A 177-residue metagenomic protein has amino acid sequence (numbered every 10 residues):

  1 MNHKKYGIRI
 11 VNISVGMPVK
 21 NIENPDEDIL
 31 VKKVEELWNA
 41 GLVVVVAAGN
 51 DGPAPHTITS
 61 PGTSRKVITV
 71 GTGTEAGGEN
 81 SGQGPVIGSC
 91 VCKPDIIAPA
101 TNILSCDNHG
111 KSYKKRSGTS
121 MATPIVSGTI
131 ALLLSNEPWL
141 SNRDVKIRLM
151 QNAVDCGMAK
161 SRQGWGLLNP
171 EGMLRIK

Functional and structural regions predicted by a protein language model:
M1, E35, N39, E75 (+3 more regions): Sec-exported extracytoplasmic/periplasmic mature domains
M1-E23, G71-A76, K115, E137 (+1 more regions): Subtilisin-like peptidase catalytic core
H3, G62-S135: Extracellular S/T/G-rich loop segment that most often corresponds to the catalytic His/Ser-adjacent loop
G7-S14, E36-W38, V43-A47, I68-G71 (+4 more regions): Structural recognition of the beta-strand scaffold that forms the well-ordered cores of secreted hydrolase catalytic
I8-N12, S135-K177: C-terminal subdomain of the subtilisin-like protease fold in secreted/lumenal serine endopeptidases
L30-V34, A54-I58, G82: Short beta-alpha junctions and helix-cap segments that line functional grooves
K32-E36, I68, S127-A131, R143 (+2 more regions): Solvent-exposed, polar/charged alpha-helical surfaces in well-ordered, non-transmembrane soluble domains, broadly
N50-H56, A76-G77: Active-site environment of divalent metal-dependent phosphoester hydrolases
